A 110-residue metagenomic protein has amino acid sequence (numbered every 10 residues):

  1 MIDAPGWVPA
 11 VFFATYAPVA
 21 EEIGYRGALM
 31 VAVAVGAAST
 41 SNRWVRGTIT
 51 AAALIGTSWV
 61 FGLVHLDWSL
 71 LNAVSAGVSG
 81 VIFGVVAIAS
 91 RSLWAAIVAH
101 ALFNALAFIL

Functional and structural regions predicted by a protein language model:
I2-L110: Transmembrane helix-loop-helix hairpins at the membrane interface of multi-pass integral membrane proteins
